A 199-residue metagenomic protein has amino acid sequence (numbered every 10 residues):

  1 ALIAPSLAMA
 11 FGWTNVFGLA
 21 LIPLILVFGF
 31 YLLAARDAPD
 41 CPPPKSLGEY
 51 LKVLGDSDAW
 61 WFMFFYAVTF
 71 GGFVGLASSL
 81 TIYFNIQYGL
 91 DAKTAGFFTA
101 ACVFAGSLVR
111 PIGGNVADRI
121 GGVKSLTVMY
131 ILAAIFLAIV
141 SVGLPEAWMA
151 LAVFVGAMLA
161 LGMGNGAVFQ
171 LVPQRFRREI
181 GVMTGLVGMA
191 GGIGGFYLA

Functional and structural regions predicted by a protein language model:
A1-A8, T81, G194-A199: Small-residue (Gly/Pro/Ala) motifs that create kinks and tight helix-helix packing interfaces
A1-L33: Helix-loop-helix hairpin linking two adjacent transmembrane segments in secondary transporters
A8, V109-G121: Helix-to-loop junctions at the C-terminal end of transmembrane segments in multipass secondary transporters
R36-F62: Juxtamembrane intracellular "pre-TM" segments in multi-pass secondary transporters
S57-L108: Extracytoplasmic gate region of multi-pass secondary transporters
V103-P111, G192, F196: Residue-level signature of mid-helix packing/kink "hotspots" within the transmembrane helices of 12-pass Major
G121-V168: C-terminal transmembrane helical hairpin of 12-TM major facilitator-type secondary transporters
E179-A199: A late C-terminal transmembrane helix in Major Facilitator Superfamily
